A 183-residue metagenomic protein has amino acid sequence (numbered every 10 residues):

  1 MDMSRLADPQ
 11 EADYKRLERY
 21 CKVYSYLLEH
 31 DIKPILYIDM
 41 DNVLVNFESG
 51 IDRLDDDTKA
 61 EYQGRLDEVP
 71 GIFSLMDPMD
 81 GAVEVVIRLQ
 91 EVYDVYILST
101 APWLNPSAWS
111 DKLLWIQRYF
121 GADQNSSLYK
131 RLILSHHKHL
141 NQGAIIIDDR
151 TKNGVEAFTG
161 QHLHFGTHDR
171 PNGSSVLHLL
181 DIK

Functional and structural regions predicted by a protein language model:
D2-M76: Active-site neighborhood of HAD-like aspartate-dependent phosphohydrolases
P9-R19, D94-A108, I182-K183: Membrane-proximal envelope and lipid/glycan-remodeling enzymes
I35, S127-F158: Conserved Lys-Pro-Asp/Glu-containing loop-to-beta segment of HAD-superfamily phosphomonoesterases, centered on
V45-E48, I97, L104-A108, L140-Q142 (+2 more regions): Short catalytic/ligand-binding loop motif for oxyanion handling, primarily in non-cytosolic enzymes, centered on
D77, A82-S110, I116: Substrate-recognition element of Asp-dependent hydrolases with the DxDx(T/V) motif
P106-H139: Active-site donor-binding segments of glycosyltransferases and PAPS-dependent sulfotransferases
I145-H178: Acidic, Mg2+-coordinating phosphoryl-transfer loop and its flanking beta/alpha structural elements, shared across
